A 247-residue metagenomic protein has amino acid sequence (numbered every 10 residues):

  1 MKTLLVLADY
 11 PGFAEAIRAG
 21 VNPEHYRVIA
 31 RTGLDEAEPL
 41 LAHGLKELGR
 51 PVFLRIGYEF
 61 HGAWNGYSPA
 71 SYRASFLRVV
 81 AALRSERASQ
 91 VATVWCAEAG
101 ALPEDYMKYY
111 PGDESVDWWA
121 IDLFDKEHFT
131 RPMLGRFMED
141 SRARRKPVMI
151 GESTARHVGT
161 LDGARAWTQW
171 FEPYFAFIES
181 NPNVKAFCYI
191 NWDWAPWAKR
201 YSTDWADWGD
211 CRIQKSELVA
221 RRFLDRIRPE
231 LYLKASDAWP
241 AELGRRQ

Functional and structural regions predicted by a protein language model:
M1-L5, G12, L40-G49, S85 (+3 more regions): Acidic (Asp/Glu)-rich catalytic clusters
M1-W95, D210-Q214, K234-R246: Substrate-binding cleft of extracellular glycoside hydrolase catalytic domains
L4-A8, E114-T160: Glycoside hydrolase catalytic-domain groove-lining segments
D9-F13, Y58-A63, E98-P103, L123-H128 (+2 more regions): Solvent-exposed loop/turn segments at secondary-structure junctions within structured extracellular/periplasmic domains
D35-H43, A97-P111, F129-D140, Q169-F177: Alpha-helical scaffolding within the catalytic cores of extracellular/periplasmic polymer-degrading hydrolases
V52, S153-Q247: Substrate-binding cleft of secreted/luminal carbohydrate-active enzymes
R55-G57, F76, V80-D105, P147-G159 (+1 more regions): Aromatic-lined carbohydrate-recognition surfaces of secreted/lumenal glycan-active proteins
W64-A70, M107, T160-R165: Short, solvent-exposed loop/turn segments at secondary-structure boundaries
